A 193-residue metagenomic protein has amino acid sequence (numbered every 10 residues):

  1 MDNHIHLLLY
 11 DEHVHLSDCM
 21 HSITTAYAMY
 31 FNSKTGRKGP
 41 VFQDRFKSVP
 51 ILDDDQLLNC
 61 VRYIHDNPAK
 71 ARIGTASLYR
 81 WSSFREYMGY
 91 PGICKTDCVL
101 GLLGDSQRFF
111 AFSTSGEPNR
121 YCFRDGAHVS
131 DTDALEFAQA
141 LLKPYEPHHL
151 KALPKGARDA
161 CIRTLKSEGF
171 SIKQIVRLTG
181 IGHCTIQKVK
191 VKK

Functional and structural regions predicted by a protein language model:
M1-I5, K38-P40: Short, charge-patterned binding micro-sites
Y10-K193: Short Pro-Cys-Gly-centered "Cys-loop" motif that presents a nucleophilic cysteine in a tight turn
